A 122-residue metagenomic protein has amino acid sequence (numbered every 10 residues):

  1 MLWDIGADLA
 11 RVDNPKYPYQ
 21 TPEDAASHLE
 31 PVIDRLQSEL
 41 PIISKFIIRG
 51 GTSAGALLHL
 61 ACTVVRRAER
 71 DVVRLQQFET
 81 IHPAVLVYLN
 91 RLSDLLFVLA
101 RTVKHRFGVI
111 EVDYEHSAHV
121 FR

Functional and structural regions predicted by a protein language model:
M1-R122: Phosphate/pyrophosphate-binding loop motifs in nucleotide- or prenyl diphosphate-using proteins
